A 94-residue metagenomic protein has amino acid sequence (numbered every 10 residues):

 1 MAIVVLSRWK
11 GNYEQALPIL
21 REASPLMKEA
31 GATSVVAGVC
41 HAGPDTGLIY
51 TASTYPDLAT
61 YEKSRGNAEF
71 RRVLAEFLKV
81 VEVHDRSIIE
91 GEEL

Functional and structural regions predicted by a protein language model:
M1-A68, E76, V80-L94: Short S/T/G/P-rich N-terminal loop/turn motif that feeds into the first structured element of a domain
